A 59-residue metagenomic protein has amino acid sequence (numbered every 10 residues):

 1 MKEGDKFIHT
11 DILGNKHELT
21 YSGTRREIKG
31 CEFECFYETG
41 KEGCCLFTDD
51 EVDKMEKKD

Functional and structural regions predicted by a protein language model:
M1-D11: Short coil-to-beta transition motif at edge beta-strands of beta-rich domains
L13-D49: Basic/aromatic-rich interaction segments and small domains that mediate binding to polyanionic partners
D49-K58: Structured surface patches comprising rigid loops and adjacent beta-strands/short helices at the edges of well-ordered
